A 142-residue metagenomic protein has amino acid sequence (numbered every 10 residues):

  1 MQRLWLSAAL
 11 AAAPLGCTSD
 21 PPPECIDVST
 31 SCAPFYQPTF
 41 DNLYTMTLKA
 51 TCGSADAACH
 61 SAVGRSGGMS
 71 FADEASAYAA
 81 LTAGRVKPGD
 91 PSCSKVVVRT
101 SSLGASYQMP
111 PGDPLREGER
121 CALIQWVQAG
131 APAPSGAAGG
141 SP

Functional and structural regions predicted by a protein language model:
M1-C17: Sec-dependent bacterial lipoprotein signal peptides
C17-P142: Aromatic- and Gly/Pro-enriched helix-to-coil junctions and flexible linker segments
